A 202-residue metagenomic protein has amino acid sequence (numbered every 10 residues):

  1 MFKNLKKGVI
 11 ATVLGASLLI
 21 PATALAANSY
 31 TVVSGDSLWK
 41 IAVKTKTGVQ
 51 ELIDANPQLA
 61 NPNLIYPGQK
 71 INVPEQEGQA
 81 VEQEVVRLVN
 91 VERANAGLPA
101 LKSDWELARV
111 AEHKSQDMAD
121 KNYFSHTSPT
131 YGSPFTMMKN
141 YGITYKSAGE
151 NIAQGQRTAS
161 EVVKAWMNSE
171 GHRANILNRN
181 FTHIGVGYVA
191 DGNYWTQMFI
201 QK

Functional and structural regions predicted by a protein language model:
M1-A26: Sec-dependent N-terminal signal peptides of Gram-positive bacterial secreted proteins and lipoproteins
A27-V33: Cleaved targeting-peptide boundary
T31, K40, K44-A80: Extracellular LysM carbohydrate-binding repeats and other cell-envelope/extracellular binding modules
P62, N95-V110, N122-T130, G149 (+1 more regions): Surface-exposed patches in mature extracellular/periplasmic domains of secreted proteins
G78-M118: A short alpha-helix/helix-coil micro-patch that ends at or immediately precedes a cysteine
V110-R157: Short, surface-exposed glycine/acidic/tryptophan-bearing loops
A153-K202: Disulfide-stabilized extracellular recognition modules
